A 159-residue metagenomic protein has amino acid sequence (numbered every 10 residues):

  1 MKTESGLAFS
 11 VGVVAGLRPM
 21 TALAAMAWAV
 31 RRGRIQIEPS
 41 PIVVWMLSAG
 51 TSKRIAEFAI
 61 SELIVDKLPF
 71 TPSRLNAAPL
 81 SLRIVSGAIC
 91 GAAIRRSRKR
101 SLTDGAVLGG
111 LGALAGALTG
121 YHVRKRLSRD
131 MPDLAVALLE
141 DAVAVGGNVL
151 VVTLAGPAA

Functional and structural regions predicted by a protein language model:
M1-A159: Short amphipathic, positively biased membrane-proximal segments that drive organelle/inner-membrane targeting
